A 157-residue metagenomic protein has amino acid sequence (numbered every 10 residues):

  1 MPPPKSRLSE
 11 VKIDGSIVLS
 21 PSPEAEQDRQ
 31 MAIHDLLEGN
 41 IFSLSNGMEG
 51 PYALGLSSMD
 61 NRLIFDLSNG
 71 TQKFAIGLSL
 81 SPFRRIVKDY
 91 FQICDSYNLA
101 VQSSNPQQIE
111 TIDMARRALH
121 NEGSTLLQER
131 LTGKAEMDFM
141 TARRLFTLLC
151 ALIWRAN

Functional and structural regions predicted by a protein language model:
M1, L44, P51-A53, T71 (+6 more regions): Short, flexible coil/linker segments at or flanking structured domains
M1-P51: Charge-rich, low-complexity N-terminal segments
P2-I17, I86-P106, E110-R117, L126: Long, charge-dense
E26-M31, C94-S96, L145, I153-R155: Generic alpha-helical propensity signal that fires on short helical segments and nearby coil/disordered stretches
D28-A32, P82-R85, D89-Q92, E122 (+1 more regions): Exposed alpha-helical structural elements
M48-D95: A surface-exposed, charged beta-strand/loop segment in the N-terminal or early-internal portion of soluble proteins
V101-N157: C-terminal charged interaction modules
